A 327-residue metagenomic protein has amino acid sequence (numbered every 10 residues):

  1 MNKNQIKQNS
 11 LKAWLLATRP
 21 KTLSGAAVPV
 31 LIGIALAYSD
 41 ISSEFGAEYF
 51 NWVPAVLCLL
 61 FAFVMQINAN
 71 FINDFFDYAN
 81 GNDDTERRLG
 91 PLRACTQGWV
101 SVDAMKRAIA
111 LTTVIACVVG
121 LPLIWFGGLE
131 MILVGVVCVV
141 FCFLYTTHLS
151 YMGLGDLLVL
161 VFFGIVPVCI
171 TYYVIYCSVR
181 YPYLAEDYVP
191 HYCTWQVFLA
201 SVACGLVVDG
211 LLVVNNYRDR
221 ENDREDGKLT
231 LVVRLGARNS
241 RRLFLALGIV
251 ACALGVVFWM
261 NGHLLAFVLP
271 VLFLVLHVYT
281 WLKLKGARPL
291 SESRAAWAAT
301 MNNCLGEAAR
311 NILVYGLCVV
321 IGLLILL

Functional and structural regions predicted by a protein language model:
M1-L57, F61, G155: Topogenic membrane-insertion module of multi-pass membrane proteins
A27-G33, L158-Y172, R234, T300-V319: Small-residue-rich segments of transmembrane alpha-helices in multi-pass membrane proteins, especially helix faces
L31, E44-F75, I132-F143, P190-V214: Membrane-embedded alpha-helical segments that form the functional core of polytopic membrane enzymes, especially those
V64-L89, G210-V232: Acidic (Asp/Glu-rich) catalytic motifs at the cytosolic membrane interface
T85-F126, K228-H263, G306-L313: Multi-pass membrane catalytic core of lipid/isoprenoid biosynthesis enzymes
R93-P182: Intramembrane alpha-helical segments
L160-R220, R238: Functional transmembrane core segments of multi-pass inner-membrane proteins
M260-I325: Extended hydrophobic alpha-helices typical of membrane-associated regions
